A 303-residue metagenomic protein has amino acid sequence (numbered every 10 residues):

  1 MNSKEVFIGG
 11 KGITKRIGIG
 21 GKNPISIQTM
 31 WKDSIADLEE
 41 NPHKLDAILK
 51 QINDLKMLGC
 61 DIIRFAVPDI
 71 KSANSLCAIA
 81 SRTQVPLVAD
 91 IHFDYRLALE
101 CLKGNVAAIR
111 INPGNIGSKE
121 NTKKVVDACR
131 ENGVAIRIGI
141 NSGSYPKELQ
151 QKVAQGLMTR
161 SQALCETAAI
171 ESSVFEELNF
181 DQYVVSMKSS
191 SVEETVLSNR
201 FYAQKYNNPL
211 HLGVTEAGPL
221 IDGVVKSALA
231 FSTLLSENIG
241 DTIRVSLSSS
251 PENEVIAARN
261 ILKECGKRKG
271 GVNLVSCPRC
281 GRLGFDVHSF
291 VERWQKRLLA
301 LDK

Functional and structural regions predicted by a protein language model:
M1-M30, S34-D37, F290, K296: N-terminal amphipathic alpha-helix/helix-capping segment at the start of soluble metabolic enzymes
I25-K32, D61-F65, V85-I91, I109-I111 (+5 more regions): Hydrophobic faces of well-ordered beta-strands that scaffold small-molecule active sites in alpha/beta enzyme cores
M30-H43, L55-R82, R110-S118, Y183-V192: Glycine-rich, proline-tolerant flexible connector loops at the mouths of alpha/beta enzymes
D37-D54, F93-L99, V224-S232: Short, acidic/polar
L49-L55, R64-G104, R293-K296: N-terminal active-site wall of soluble small-molecule enzyme domains
G59, R82-V85, L102-I109, R130-G133 (+3 more regions): Glycine-enriched alpha-helix->loop->beta-strand junction motifs that scaffold or abut catalytic
R96-R137: Hydrophobic or amphipathic alpha-helical targeting/insertion segments
N141, L149-K303: Catalytic alpha/beta core domains of metabolic enzymes, predominantly
